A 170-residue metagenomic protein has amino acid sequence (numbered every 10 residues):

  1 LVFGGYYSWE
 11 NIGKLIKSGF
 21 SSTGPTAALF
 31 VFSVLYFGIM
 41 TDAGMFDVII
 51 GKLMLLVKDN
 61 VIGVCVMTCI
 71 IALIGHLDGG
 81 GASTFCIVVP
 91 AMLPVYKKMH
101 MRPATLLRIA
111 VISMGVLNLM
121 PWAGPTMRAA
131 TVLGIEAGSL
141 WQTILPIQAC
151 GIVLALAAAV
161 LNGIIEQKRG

Functional and structural regions predicted by a protein language model:
L1, G81-V88, T105-I109: Hydrophobic alpha-helical membrane segments of integral membrane proteins
L1-G4, F32-G38, T68-G75, I147-N162: Hydrophobic core segments of alpha-helical transmembrane domains in multi-pass membrane transport and ion-translocation
V2-F3, L15-T23, W141, A157-L161: Proteins with a high burden of low-complexity, intrinsically disordered sequence enriched in S/T/G/P/A and R, requiring
V2-G4, A27, C65-V66, M114-G124: Small-residue-rich segments of transmembrane alpha-helices in multi-pass membrane proteins, especially helix faces
F3-G4, A43, L133: Short glycine-rich loop/turn motifs that provide flexible caps or phosphate-binding loops at active sites
G4-Y6, G170: Short loop/turn hinge sites at secondary-structure boundaries
Y7-K97: Membrane-embedded alpha-helical segments and adjacent helix-loop junctions characteristic of multi-pass solute
P94-G170: Membrane-core helix-loop-helix motifs of multi-pass transport proteins
